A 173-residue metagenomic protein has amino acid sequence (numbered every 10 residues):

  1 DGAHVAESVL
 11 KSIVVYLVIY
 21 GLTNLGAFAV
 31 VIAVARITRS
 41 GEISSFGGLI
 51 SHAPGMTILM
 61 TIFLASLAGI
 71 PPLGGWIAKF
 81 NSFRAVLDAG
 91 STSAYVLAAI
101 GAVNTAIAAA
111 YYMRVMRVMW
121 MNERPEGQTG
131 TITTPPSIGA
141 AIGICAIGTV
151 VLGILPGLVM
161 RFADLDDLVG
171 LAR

Functional and structural regions predicted by a protein language model:
D1-R173: Alpha-helical transmembrane segments of multi-pass membrane proteins predominantly involved in bioenergetics
